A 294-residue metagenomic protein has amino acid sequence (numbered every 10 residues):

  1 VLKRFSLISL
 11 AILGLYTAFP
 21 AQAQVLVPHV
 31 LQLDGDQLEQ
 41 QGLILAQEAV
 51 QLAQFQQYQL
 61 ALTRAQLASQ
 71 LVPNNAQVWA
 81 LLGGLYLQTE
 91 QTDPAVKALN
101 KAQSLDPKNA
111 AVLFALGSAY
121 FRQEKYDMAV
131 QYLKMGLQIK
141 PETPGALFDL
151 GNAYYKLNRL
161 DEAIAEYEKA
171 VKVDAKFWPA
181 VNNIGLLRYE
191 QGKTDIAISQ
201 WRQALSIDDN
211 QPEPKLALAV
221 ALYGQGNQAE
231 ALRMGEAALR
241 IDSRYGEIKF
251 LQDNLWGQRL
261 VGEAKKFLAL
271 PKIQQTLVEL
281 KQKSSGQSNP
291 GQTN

Functional and structural regions predicted by a protein language model:
Q24-L38, A237-N294: Terminal, low-structured helical/coil segments at or just beyond the last alpha-helical repeat
G35, G42, A76-Q77, A110-A111 (+4 more regions): Helix-start (N-cap) detector for alpha-helical repeat units in TPR-like alpha-solenoids, especially tetratricopeptide
L38-Q77, L81-Q91, S118, R122-K125 (+1 more regions): Alpha-helical segment of the N-proximal tetratricopeptide repeat
L71, L105, I139, V173-D174 (+2 more regions): Structural marker of alpha-solenoid helical repeat scaffolds
R202, S206, P212, L216-E247 (+1 more regions): TPR/TPR-like (Sel1-like) alpha-helical repeat modules
